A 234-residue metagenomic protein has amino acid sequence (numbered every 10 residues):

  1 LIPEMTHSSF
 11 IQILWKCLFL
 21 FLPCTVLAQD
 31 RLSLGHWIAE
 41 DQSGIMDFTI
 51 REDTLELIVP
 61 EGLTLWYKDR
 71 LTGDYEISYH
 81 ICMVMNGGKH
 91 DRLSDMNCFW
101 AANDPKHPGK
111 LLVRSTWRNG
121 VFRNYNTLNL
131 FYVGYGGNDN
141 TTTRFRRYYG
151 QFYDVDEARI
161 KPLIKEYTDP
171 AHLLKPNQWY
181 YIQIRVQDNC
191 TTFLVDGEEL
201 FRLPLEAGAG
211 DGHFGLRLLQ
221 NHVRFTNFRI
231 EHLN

Functional and structural regions predicted by a protein language model:
L1-Q29: Bacterial Sec-dependent N-terminal signal peptides
Q29-N234: Extracellular glycan-recognition regions
